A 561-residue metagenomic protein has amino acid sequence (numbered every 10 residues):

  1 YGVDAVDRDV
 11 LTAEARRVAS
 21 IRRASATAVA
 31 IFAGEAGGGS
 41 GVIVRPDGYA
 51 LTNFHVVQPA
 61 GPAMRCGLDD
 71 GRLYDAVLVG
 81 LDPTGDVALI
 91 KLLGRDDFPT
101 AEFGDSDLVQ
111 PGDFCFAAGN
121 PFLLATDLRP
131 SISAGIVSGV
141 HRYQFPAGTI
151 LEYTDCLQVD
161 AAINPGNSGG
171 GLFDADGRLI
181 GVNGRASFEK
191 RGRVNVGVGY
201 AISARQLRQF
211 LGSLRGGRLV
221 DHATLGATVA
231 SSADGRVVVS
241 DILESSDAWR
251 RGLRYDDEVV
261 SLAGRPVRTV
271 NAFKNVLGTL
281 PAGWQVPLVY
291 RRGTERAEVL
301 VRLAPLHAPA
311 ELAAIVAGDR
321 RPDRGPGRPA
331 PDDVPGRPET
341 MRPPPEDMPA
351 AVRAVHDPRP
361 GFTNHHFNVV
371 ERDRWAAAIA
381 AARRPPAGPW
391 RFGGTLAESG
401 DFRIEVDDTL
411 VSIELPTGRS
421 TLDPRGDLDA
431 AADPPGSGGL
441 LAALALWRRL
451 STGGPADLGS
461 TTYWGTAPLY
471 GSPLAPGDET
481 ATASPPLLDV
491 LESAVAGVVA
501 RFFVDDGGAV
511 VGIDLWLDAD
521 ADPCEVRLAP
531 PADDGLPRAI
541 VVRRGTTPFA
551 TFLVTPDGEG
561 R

Functional and structural regions predicted by a protein language model:
Y1-I21, A117, P121-P130, A175 (+3 more regions): C-terminal cap/linker of serine protease catalytic domains
D9-V18, A28-D47, R72-D75, P99-E102 (+3 more regions): A conserved glycine-rich beta-strand in the N-terminal activation segment of trypsin-fold
G34-G39, V56-M64, F98, A118-A134 (+3 more regions): Active-site loop architecture of trypsin-fold serine endopeptidases
R45-V87, L92-D97, D127-R129: Catalytic-histidine neighborhood of serine endopeptidases, predominantly the chymotrypsin-like S1/PA family
A50-L51, I180, A248-N271: Conserved PDZ fold ligand-binding element
V77, G212-L219, V238, R254 (+2 more regions): PDZ-domain C-terminal substructure recognizer with occasional recognition of PDZ-binding tails
Q209, D423-A500, D505-A509, L517: Flexible, processing/modification-adjacent segments and terminal tails in exported/periplasmic/extracellular proteins
P476-R561: Gly/Pro-enriched, hydrophobic low-complexity segments that function as extracytoplasmic propeptides/linkers
